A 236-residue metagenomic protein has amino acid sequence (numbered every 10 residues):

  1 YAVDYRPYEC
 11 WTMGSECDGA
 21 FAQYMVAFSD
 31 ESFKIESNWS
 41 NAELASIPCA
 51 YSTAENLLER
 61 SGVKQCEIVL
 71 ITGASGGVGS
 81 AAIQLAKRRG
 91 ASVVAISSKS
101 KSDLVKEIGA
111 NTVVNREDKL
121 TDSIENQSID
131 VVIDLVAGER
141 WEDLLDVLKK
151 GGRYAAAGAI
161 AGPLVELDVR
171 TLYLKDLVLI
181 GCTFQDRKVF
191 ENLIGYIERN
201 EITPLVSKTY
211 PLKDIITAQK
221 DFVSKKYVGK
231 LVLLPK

Functional and structural regions predicted by a protein language model:
Y1-F33: Glycine-rich phosphate/adenylate-binding loop and adjacent beta-alpha elements of nucleotide- or dinucleotide-binding
S15-F21, S37-R60, S75, A81: A glycine-rich, Thr/Ser-enriched phosphate-binding loop motif common to dinucleotide/cofactor-binding enzymes
N41, I68-I71, K87-D143: Adenosine-nucleotide cofactor-binding segment
Q65-E67, G151: Phosphate-coordination loops involved in phosphoryl transfer and adenosine-cofactor binding
A74, A159: NAD(P)H cofactor-binding loop motif with strongest signal on the N-terminal glycine-rich segment
K150-A157, E166-V206: Rossmann-fold dehydrogenase core element
R187-K236: C-terminal hydrophobic helical "lid"/dimerization subdomain of Rossmann-like NAD(P)H-dependent oxidoreductases
